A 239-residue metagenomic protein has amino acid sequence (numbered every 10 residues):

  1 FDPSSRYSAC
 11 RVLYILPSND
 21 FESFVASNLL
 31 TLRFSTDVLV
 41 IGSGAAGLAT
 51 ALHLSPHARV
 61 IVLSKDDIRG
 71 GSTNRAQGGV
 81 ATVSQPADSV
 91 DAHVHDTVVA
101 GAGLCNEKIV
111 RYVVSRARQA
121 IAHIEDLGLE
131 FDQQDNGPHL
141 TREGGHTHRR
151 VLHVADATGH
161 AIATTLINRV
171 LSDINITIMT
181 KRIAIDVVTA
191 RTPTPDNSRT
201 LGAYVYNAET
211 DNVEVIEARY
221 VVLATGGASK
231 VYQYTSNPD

Functional and structural regions predicted by a protein language model:
S5-V38, P56-H57: Extreme N-terminal leader/targeting segments of oxidoreductases
P17, R59, K65-L201, Y206-N212 (+2 more regions): Conserved N-terminal/central alpha/beta ligand/cofactor-binding core
V25-N28, G47-L48, N207-D211: A generic local structural motif
F34-T36, D211-Y220: Core beta-strand elements of the Rossmann-like FAD/NAD(P) dinucleotide-binding domain in flavoenzyme oxidoreductases
V38-V62: N-terminal Rossmann-like FAD-binding beta1-loop-alpha1 element of flavoenzymes
S43, R182, R219-Y220: Structural detector for helix-capping/boundary residues
Y220-D239: Glycine-rich loop(s) and the adjacent beta-strand/alpha-helix scaffold that form part
